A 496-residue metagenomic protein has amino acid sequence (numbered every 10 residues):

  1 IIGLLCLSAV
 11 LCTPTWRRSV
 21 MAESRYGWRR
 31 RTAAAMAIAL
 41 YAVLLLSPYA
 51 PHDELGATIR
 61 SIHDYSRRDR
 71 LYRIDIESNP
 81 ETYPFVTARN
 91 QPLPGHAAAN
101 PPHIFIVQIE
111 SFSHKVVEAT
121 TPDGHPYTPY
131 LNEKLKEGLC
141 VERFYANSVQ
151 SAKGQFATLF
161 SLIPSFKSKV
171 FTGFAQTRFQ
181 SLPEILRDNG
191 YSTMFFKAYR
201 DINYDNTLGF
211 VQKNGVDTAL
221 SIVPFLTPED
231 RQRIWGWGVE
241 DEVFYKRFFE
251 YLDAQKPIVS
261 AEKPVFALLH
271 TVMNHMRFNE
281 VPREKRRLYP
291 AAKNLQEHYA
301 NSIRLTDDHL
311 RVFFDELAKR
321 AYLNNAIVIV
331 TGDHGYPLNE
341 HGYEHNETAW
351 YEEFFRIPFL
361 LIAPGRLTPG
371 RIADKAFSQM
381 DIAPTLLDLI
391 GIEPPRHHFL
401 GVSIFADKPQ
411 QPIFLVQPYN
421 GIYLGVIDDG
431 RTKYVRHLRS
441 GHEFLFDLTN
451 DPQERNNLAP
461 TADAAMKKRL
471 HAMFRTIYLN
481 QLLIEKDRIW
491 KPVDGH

Functional and structural regions predicted by a protein language model:
I1-P102, A119-T128, L135-K136, Q176 (+1 more regions): N-terminal secretory/membrane-targeting segments
T87-H496: Solvent-exposed soluble domains appended to multi-pass membrane proteins
